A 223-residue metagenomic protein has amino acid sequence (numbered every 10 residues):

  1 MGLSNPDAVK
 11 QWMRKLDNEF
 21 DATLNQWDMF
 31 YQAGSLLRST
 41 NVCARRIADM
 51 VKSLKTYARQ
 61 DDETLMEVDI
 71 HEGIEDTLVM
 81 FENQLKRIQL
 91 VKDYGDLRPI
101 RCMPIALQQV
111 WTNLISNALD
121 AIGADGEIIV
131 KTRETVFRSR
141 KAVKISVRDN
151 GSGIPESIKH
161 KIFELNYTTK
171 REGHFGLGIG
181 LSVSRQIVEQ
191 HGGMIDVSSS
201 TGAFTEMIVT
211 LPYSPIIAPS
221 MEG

Functional and structural regions predicted by a protein language model:
Q26, F30-L37, T64-L78, E134: A conserved beta-strand-to-alpha-helix junction within the catalytic ATP-binding
T77, Q89-P99, T135: Conserved catalytic submotifs in the C-terminal HATPase_c
E127-S139: Short beta-strand/loop element within the Bergerat-fold HATPase_c
D149: Acidic ATP/Mg2+-coordinating residue in the GHKL
I154-N166: Short conserved segment of the HATPase_c
G180-S184: Short alpha-helical Gxxx[C/S/T] motif in the catalytic ATP-binding
I187-V188: Detector for a conserved hydrophobic position within an alpha-helical segment of the HATPase_c
G192-G193: Conserved glycine-rich
